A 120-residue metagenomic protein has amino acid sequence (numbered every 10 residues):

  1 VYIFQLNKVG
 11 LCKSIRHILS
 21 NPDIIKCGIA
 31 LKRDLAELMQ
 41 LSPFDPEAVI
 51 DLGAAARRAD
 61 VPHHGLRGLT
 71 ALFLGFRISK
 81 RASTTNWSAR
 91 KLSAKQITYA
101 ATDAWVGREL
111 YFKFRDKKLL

Functional and structural regions predicted by a protein language model:
V1-K113: Conserved DEDDh/DEDDy metal-dependent 3′-5′ exonuclease domain
D116-L120: C-terminal helix/juxtamembrane-tail motif
